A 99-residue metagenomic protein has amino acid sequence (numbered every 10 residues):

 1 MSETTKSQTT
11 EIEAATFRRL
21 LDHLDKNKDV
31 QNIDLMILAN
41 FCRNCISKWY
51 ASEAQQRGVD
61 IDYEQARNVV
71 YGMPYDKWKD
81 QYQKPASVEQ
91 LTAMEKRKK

Functional and structural regions predicted by a protein language model:
S2-K99: Domain-level signature for proteins that mediate thiol-based redox and metal-cofactor handling
